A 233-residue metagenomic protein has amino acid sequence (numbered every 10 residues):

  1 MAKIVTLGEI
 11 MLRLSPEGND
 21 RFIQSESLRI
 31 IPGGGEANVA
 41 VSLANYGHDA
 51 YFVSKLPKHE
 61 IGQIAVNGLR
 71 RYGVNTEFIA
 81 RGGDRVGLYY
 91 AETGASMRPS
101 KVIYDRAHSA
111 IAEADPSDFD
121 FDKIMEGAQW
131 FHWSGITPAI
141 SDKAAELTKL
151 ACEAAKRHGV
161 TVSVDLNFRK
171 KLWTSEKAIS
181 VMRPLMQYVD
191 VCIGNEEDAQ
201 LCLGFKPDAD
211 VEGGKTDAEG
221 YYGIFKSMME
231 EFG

Functional and structural regions predicted by a protein language model:
M1-E77, A95-M97, A114-S117: Glycine-rich phosphate/adenosyl-contacting loop at the front of the ribokinase-like
A44, R70, E153-R157, M186: Anion (oxyanion) recognition and catalysis
A50, T76, G159-V162, I193: Hydrophobic beta-strand scaffold residues
E92-A145: Conserved phosphate-binding/catalytic loop of the ribokinase/pfkB sugar-kinase fold
A107, I136, N167-K171, E197-D198: Active-site beta-loop-alpha junctions enriched in small/polar residues
D118, A145-L150, E176-R183: Charged helix-capping and loop-helix junction motifs
A154-T161, E230-G233: A short helix->loop->beta-strand "cap" motif at the edges of active sites that frequently abuts
L172-G233: Conserved phosphate/ATP/ADP-binding segment of small-molecule kinases
